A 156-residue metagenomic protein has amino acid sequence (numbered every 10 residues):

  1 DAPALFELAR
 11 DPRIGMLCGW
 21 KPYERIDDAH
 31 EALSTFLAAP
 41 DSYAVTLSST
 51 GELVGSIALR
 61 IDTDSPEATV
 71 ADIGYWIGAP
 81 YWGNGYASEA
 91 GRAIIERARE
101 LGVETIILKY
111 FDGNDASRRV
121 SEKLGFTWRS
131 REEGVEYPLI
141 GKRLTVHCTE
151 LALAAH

Functional and structural regions predicted by a protein language model:
D1-R13, S42, T46-H156: Acyl-donor (CoA/ACP) binding surface of acyl/acetyltransferases
L8, T35-F36: Conserved catalytic core of Hanks-type protein kinase domains
R13-S34: Conserved GNAT-fold acetyl-CoA-binding loop/helix
